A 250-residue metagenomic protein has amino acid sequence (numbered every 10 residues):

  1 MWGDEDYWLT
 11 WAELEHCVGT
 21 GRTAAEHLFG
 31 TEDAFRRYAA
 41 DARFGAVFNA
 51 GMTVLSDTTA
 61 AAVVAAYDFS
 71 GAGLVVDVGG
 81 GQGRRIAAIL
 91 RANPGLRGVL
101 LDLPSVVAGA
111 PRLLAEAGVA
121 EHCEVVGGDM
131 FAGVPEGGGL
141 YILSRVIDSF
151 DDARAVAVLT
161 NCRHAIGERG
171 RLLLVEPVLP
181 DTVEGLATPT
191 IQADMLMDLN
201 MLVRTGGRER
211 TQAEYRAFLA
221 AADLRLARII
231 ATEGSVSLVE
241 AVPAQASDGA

Functional and structural regions predicted by a protein language model:
M1-L74: Conserved Class I S-adenosyl-L-methionine-dependent methyltransferase catalytic core
A65, F69-A250: Alpha-helical subdomain
